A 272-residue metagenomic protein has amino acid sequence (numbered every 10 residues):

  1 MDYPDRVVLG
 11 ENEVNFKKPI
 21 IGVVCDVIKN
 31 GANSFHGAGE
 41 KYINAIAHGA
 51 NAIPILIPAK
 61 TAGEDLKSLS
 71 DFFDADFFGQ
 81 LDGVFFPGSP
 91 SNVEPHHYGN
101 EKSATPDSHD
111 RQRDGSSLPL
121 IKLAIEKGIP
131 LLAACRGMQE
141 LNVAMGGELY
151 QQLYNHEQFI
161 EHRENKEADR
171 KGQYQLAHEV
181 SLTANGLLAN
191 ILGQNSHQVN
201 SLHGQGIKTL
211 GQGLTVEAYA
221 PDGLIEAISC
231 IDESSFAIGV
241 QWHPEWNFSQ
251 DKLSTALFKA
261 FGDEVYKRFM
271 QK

Functional and structural regions predicted by a protein language model:
M1-L132, V143-G147, Y154-L192, Q198 (+4 more regions): N-terminal beta1-alpha1 cap of cysteine-dependent amidohydrolase-like domains
C135: Conserved G/P- and acidic residue-centered "switch" motifs that form tight phosphate/ATP-binding loops in soluble
M138: The feature captures the ABC ATPase H-loop/switch
S234-F236: A short, structured beta-strand/loop element
I238-Q241: Active-site-proximal beta-strand elements of phosphoester/diester hydrolases
